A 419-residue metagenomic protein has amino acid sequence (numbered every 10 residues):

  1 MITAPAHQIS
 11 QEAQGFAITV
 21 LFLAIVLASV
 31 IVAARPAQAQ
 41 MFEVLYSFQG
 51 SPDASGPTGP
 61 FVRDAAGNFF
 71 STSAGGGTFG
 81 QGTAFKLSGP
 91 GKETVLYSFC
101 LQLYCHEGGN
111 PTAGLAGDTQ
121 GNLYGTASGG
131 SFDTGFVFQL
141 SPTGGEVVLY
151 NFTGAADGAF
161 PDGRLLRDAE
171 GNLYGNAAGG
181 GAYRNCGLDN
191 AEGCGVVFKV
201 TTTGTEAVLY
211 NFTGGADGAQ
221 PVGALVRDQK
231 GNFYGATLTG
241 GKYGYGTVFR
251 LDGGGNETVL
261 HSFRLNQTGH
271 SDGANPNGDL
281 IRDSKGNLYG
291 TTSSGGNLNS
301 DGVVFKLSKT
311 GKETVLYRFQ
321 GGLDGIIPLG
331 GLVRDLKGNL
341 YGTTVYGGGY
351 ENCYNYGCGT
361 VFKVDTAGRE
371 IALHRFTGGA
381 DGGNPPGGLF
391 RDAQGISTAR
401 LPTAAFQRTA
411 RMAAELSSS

Functional and structural regions predicted by a protein language model:
I2-S419: Extracellular beta-propeller repeat domains
